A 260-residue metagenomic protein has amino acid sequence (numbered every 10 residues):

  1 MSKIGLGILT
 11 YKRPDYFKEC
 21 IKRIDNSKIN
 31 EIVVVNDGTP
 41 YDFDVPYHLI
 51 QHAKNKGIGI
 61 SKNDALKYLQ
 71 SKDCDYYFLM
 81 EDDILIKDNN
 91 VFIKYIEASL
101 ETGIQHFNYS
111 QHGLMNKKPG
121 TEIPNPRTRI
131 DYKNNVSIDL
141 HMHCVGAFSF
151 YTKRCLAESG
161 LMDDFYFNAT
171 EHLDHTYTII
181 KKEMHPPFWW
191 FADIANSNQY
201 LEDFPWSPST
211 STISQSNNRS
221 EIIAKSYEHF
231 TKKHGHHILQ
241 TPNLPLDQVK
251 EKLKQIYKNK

Functional and structural regions predicted by a protein language model:
R13-N26: Short, well-formed alpha-helical segments that are part of the catalytic scaffolds of diverse glycosyltransferases
V34-D44, L85: A conserved acidic beta->alpha catalytic loop
A53-L69: Glycine-rich, basic loop-to-helix element that forms the pyrophosphate-binding segment of sugar-nucleotide handling
C74-L85: Short beta-strand-to-loop acidic/aromatic patch adjacent to the donor-nucleotide binding site
N90-H106: Conserved donor-nucleotide/metal-binding helix-loop-beta segment in metal-dependent transferases, i.e., the alpha-helix
F107-E122: Short beta-strand-to-loop element that shapes/binds the nucleotide-sugar donor at the catalytic cleft/hinge
D131-Y151: A recurrent flexible, glycine/aromatic-enriched loop bordering the glycosyltransferase active site that acts as
F165-K260: C-terminal catalytic/acceptor-binding lobe
